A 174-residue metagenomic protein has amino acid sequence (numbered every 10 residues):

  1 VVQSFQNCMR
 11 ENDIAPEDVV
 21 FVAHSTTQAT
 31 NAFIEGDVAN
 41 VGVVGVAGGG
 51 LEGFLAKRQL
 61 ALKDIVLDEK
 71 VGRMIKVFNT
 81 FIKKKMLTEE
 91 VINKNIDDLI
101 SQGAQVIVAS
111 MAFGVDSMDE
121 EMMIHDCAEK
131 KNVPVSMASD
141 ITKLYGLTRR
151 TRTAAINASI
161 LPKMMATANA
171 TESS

Functional and structural regions predicted by a protein language model:
V1-S174: N-terminally biased helix-coil "hinge/interface" segments that flank
